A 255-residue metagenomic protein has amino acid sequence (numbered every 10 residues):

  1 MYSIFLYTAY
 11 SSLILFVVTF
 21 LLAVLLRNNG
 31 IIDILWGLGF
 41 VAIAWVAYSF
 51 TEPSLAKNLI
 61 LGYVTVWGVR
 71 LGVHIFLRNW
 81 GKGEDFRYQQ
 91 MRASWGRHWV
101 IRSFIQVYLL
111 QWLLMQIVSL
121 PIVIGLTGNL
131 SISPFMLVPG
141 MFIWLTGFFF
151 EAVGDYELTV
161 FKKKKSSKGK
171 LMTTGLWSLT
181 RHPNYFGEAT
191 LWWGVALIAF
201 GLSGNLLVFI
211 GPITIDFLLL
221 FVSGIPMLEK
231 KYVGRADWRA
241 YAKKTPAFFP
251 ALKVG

Functional and structural regions predicted by a protein language model:
M1, L21-L25, M172: Short juxtamembrane and helix-loop transition motifs at transmembrane-helix boundaries in membrane proteins
S3-F16, G39-L71, I75, L110-E157 (+1 more regions): Hydrophobic transmembrane alpha-helices
F5, A9, A23-I32: A short N-terminal beta->alpha junction/helix N-cap motif
F16-L22, W95, W99, S103 (+2 more regions): Intramembrane alpha-helical segments
V17-N28, V73-R78: C-terminal ends of transmembrane helices
L26-F40, G83-Q106, K170-W177, A247 (+1 more regions): Juxtamembrane helix-capping/reentrant segments at transmembrane boundaries
L71-E84, Y88: Active-site neighborhood of divalent metal-dependent phosphoester bond hydrolases
